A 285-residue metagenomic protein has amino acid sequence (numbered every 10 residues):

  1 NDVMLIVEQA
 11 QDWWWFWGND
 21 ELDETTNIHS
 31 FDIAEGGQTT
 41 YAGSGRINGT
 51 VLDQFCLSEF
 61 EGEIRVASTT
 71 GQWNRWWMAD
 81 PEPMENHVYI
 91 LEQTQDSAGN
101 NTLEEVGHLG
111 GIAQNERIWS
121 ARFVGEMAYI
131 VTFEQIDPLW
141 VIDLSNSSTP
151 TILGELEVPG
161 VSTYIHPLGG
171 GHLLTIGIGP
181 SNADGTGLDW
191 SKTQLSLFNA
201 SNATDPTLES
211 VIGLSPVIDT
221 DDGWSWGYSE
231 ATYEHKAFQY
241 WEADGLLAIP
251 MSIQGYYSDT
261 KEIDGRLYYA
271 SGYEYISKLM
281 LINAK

Functional and structural regions predicted by a protein language model:
N1-K285: Feature marking well-ordered beta-strand scaffolds used for ligand recognition
